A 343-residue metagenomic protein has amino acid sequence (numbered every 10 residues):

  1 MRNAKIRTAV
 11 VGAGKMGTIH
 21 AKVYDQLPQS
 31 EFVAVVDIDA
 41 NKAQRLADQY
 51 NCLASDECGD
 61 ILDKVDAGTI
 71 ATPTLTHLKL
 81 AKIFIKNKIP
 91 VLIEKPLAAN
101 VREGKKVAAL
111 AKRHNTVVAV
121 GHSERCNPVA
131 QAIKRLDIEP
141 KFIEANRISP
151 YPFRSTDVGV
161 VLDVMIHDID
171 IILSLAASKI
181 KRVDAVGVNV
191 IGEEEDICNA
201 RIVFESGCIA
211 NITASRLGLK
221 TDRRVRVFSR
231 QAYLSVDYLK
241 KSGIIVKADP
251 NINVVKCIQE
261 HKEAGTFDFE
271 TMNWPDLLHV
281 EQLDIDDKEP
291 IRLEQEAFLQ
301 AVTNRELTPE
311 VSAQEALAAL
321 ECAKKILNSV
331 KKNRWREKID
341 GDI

Functional and structural regions predicted by a protein language model:
M1-R2, A67-I70, L283-I285, L293-I343: C-terminal helix-rich "cap/oligomerization" subdomain common to oxidoreductases
M1-Y50, I172: N-terminal Rossmann-like dinucleotide-binding module
H20, Y50-A108: Beta-loop-alpha module in the N-terminal Rossmann-like domain of NAD(P)-dependent dehydrogenases, especially those
C52, N87-I89, H114-V117, C208: A short helix->loop->beta-strand "cap" motif at the edges of active sites that frequently abuts
D56, I93, V118-V120, E144 (+1 more regions): Hydrophobic residues in well-ordered beta-strands that form the structural core
A98-S155, K338: A contiguous active-site-proximal alpha/beta segment in oxidoreductase catalytic domains
G121-P128, Y151-R182, E195-D196: Mid-domain beta-loop-alpha active-site segment that forms a flexible, acidic cofactor/metal-binding surface
I169-P250, I285-E306, I326, D342: Contiguous beta-strand/loop segments that form the cofactor/metal-binding neighborhood of enzyme cores
